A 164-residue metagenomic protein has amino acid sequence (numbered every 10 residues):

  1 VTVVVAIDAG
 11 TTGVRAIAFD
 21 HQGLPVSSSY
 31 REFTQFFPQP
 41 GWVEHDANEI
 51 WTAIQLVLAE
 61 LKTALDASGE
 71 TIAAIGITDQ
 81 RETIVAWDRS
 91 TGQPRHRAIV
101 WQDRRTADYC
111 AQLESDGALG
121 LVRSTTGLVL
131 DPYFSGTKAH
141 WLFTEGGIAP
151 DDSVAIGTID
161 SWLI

Functional and structural regions predicted by a protein language model:
V1-H96, S124, D152: N-terminal glycine/serine-rich phosphate-binding loop of ATP-dependent small-molecule kinases, especially carbohydrate
A59-I164: Glycine-rich phosphate-binding/catalytic subdomain of phosphoryl-transfer and nucleotide/sugar-phosphate-processing
